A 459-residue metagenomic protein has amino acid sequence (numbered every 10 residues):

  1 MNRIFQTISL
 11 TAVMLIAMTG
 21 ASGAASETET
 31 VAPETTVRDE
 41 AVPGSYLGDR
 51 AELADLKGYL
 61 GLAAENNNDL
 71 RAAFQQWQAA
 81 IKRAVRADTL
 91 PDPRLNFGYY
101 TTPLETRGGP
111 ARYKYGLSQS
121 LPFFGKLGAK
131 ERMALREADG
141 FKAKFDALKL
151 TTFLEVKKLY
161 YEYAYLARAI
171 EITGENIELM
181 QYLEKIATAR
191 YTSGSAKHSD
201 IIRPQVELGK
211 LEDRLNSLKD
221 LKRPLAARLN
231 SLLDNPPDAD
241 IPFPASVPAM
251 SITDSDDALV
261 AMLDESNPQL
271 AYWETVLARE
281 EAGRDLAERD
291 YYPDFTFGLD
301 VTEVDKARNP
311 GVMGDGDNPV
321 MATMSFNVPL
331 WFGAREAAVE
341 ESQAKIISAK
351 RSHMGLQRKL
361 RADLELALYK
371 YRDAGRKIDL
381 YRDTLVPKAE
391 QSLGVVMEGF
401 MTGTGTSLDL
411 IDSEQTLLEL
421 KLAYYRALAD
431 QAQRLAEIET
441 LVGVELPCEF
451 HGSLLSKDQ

Functional and structural regions predicted by a protein language model:
N2-R3, A143-D264, A367-K370, A374 (+1 more regions): Periplasmic alpha-helical coiled-coil/stalk elements that build and connect Gram-negative outer-membrane
N2-T7, V13-M14, A24-P43, G48 (+1 more regions): Acidic, low-complexity, intrinsically disordered peripheral segments
G23-Y99, S120-L121, P237, F243-A278 (+4 more regions): Bacterial Sec-pathway N-terminal export signals of envelope proteins
E40-L53, N96-K130, F243-T253, D285 (+2 more regions): Small/polar, glycine/serine/threonine/aspartate-rich low-complexity segments that form flexible
L47-R50, S217-A261, D294-T296, T406 (+1 more regions): Short, solvent-exposed, mixed-charge loop/turn linkers that connect secondary-structure elements
L60, A72-A84, L148, T152-I172 (+7 more regions): Amphipathic alpha-helical coiled-coil segments
R132-L135, H198-E207, E340, S407-Q415: Short, charged, amphipathic alpha-helical segments
A258-V304, V320: Acidic, glycine-rich loop-and-beta core segments that form the ion-binding/anion-interacting portion of active sites
